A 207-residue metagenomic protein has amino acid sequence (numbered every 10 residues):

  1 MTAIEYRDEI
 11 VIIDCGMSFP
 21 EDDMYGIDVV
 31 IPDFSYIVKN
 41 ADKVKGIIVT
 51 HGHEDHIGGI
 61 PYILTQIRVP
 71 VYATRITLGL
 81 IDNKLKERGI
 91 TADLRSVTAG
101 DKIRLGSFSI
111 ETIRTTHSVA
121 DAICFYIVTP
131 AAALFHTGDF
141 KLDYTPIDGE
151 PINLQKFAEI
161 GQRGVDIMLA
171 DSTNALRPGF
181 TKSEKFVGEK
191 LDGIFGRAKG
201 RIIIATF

Functional and structural regions predicted by a protein language model:
M1-I48, H53-F207: His/Asp/Glu-rich metal-coordinating catalytic cores of metallo-dependent phosphodiesterases/hydrolases acting on
